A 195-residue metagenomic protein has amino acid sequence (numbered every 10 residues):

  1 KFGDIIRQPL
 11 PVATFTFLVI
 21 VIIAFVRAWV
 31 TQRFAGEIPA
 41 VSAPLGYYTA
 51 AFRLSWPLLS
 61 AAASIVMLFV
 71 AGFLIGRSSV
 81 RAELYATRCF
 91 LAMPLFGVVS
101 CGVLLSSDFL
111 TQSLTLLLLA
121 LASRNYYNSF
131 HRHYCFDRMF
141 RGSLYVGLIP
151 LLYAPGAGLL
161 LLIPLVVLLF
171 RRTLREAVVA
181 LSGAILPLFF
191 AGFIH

Functional and structural regions predicted by a protein language model:
K1-L18, Y85: N-terminal membrane topogenic signal
I23, V179-H195: Membrane-lumen/periplasm interface segments of specific transmembrane helices in polyprenyl phosphate-linked
P57, M93-S113: Aromatic- and kink-enriched transmembrane "portal" helix at the membrane-lumen/periplasm boundary that abuts
V66-A82: Transmembrane-helix motifs of polytopic, lipid-linked glycan transferases
S79-V99, L117: Transmembrane-helix signature of polytopic, membrane-embedded enzymes that assemble or transfer cell-envelope glycans
A122-D137: Membrane-interface transmembrane helices that cradle and orient dolichyl/undecaprenyl
R138-L152: Membrane-interface alpha helices of multi-pass inner-membrane proteins
L159-I185: Perimembrane helix-loop-helix junctions
